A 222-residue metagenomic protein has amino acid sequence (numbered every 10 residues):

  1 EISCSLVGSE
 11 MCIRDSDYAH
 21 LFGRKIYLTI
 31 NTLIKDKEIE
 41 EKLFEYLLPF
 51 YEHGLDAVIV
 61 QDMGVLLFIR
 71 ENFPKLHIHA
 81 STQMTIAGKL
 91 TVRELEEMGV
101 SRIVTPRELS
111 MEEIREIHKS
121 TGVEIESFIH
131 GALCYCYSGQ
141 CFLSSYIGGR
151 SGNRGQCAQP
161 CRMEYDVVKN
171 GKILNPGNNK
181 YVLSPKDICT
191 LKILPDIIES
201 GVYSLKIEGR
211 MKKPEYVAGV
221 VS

Functional and structural regions predicted by a protein language model:
E1-G8, C12-I13: Single conserved hydrophobic/aromatic residue that forms the stacking wall/gate of nucleotide- or nucleobase-binding
E10, R14-Y27, I69-A80, I117-I129 (+1 more regions): Alpha-helix-loop-beta-strand connector modules within alpha/beta enzyme cores
M11-C12, N175-G177: Active-site loops and adjacent core secondary-structure elements that bind or stabilize anionic groups
F22-I26, L90, E113-V168: Conserved anion-binding
I26-I30, D56-V60, I78-T82, I103-T105 (+3 more regions): Hydrophobic faces of well-ordered beta-strands that scaffold small-molecule active sites in alpha/beta enzyme cores
E45-V60, V65, L95-S101, G201: Structural recognition of alpha->loop->beta junctions
D62, L95, I117, S127 (+2 more regions): Conserved, mostly hydrophobic/aromatic
S184-S222: Structured C-terminal cap/extension of enzyme domains
